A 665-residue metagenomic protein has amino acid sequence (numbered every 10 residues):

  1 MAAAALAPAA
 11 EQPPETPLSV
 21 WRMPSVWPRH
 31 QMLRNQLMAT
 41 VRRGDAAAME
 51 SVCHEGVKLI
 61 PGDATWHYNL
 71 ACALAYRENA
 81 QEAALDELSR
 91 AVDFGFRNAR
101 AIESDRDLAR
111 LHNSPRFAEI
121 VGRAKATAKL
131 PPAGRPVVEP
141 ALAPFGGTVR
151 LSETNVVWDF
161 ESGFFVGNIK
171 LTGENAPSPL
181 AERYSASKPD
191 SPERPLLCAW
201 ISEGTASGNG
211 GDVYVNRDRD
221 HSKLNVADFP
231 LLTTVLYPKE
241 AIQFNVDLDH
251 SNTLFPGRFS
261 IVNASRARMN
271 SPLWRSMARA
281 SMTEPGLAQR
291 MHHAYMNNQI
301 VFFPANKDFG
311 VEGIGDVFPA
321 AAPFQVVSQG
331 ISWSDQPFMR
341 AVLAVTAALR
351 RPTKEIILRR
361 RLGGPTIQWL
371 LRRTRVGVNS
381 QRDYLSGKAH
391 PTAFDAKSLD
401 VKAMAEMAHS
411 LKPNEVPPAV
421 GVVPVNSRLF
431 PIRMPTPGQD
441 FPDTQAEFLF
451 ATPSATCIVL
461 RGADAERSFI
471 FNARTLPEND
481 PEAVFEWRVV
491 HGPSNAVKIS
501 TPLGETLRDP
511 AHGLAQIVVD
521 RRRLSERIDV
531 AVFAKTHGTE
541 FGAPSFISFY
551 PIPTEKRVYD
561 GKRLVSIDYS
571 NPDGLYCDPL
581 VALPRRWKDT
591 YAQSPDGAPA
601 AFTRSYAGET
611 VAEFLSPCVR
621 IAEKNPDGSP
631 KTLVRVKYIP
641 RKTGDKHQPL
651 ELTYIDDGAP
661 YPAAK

Functional and structural regions predicted by a protein language model:
P131-F338: Long, solvent-exposed N-terminal ectodomains/accessory regions that are displayed to the extracellular/lumenal milieu
P179-A181, E193-R194, A543-K665: Extended alpha-helical scaffolding regions
N472-N479: Acidic, Ser/Thr
N479-E486: Solvent-exposed loop segments of extracellular immunoglobulin-like
V489-V519: Surface-exposed, flexible coil segments in extracellular/virion-facing regions
